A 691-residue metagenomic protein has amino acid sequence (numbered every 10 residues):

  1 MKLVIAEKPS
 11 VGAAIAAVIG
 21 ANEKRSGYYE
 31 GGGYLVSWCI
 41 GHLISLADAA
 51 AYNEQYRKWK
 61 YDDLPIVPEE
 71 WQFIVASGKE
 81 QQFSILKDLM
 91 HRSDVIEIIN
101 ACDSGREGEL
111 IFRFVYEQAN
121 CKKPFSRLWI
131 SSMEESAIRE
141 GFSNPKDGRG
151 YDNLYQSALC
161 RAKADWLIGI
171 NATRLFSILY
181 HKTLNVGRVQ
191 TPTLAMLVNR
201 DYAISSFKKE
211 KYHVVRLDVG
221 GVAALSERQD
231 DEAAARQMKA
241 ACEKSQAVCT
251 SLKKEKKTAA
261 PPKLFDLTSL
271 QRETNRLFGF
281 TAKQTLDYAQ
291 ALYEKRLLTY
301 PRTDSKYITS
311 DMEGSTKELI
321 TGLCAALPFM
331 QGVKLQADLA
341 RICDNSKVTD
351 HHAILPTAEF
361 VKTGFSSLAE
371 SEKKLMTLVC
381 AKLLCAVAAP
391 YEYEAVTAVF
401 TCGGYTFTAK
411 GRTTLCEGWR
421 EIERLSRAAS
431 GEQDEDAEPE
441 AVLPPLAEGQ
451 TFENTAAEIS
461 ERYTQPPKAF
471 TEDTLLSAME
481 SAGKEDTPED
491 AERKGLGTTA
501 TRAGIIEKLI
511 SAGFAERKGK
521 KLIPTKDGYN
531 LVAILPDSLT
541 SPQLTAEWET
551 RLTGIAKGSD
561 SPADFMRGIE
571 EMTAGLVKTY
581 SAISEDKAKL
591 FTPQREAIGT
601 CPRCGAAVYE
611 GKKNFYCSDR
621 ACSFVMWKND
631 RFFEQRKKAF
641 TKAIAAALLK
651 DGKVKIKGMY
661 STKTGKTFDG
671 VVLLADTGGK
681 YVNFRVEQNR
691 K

Functional and structural regions predicted by a protein language model:
M1, A101-S104, H181-T183, K254-K263 (+3 more regions): Conserved short loop/turn motifs at secondary-structure junctions
M1-A162, W166, Q465-P466: Intrinsically disordered, low-complexity regulatory segments
K2-L3, K79, M90, T173 (+3 more regions): Basic, low-complexity terminal or inter-domain segments flanking catalytic cores
P9-A16, G33-V36, I40, A76-K87 (+17 more regions): Amphipathic alpha-helical transducer elements in NTP-driven molecular machines
E30-G32, D218-V222, T401-Y405, T664: Short strand-coil-strand connectors
A137-L217, K254-E255: C-terminal or mid-to-C-terminal helical accessory/interaction module adjacent to the motor/catalytic core
E232-F265, Q271: Metal- or metallocofactor-binding catalytic centers and their adjacent structured scaffolds across diverse enzyme
